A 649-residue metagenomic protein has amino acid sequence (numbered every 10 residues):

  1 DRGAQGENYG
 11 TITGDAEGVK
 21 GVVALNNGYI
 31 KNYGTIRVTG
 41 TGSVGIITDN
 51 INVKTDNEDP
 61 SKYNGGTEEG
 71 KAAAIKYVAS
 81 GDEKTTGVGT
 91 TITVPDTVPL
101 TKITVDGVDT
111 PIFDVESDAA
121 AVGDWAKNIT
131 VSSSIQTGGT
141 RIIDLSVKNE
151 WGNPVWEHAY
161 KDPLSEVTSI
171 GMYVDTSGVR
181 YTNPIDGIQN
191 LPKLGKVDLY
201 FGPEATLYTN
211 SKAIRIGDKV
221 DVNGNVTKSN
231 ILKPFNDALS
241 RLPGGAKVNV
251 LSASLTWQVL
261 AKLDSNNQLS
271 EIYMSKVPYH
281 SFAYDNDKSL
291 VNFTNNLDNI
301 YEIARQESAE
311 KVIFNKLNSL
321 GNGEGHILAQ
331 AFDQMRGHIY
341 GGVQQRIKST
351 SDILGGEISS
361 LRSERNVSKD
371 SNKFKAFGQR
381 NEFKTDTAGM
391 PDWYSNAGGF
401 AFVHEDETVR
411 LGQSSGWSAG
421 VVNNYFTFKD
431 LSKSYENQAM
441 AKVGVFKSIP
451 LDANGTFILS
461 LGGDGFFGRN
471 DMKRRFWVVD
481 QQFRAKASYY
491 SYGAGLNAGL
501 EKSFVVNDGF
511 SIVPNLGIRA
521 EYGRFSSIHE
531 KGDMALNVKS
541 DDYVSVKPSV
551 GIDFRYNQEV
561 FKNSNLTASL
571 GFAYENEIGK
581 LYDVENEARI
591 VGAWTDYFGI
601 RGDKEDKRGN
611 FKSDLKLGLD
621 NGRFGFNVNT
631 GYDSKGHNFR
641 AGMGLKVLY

Functional and structural regions predicted by a protein language model:
G42-N52, E69-A74, S80-T97, K102-G224: Extracellular beta-strand/loop-rich repeat segments of large surface/secreted proteins
R141, E166-T182, Y200-F400, E405: Outer-membrane translocation/initiation segment of Type V secreted surface proteins
F314-F504, N627-R640, G644-K646: Outer membrane beta-barrel translocator domains of Type V secretion systems
A388-W393, L431-S434, R469-S488, R524-V546 (+1 more regions): Solvent-exposed, glycine/polar-rich loop segments of beta-barrel outer-membrane systems
V409-Q413, A453-F457, V506-D508, I512 (+2 more regions): Short coil turns and loop connectors of transmembrane beta-barrels in diderm outer membranes and organellar homologs
A439-G444, N537-Y649: Outer membrane beta-barrel transmembrane domains
